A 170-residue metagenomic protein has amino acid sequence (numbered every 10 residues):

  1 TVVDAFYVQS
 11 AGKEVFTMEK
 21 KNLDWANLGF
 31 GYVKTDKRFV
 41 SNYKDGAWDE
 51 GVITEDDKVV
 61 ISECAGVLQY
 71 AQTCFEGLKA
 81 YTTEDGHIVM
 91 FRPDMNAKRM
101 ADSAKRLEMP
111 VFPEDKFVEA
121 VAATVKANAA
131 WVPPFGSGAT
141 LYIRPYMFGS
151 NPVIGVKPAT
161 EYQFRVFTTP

Functional and structural regions predicted by a protein language model:
V2-P170: Conserved alpha/beta cores of soluble small-molecule-handling proteins
